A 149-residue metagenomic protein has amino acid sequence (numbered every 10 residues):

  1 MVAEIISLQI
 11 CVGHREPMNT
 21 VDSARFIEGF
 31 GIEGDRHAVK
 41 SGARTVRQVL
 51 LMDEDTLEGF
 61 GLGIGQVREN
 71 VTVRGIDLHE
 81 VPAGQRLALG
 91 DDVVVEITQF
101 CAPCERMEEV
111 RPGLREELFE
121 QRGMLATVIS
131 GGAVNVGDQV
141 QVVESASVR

Functional and structural regions predicted by a protein language model:
M1-R149: Metal-cofactor-dependent catalytic cores
